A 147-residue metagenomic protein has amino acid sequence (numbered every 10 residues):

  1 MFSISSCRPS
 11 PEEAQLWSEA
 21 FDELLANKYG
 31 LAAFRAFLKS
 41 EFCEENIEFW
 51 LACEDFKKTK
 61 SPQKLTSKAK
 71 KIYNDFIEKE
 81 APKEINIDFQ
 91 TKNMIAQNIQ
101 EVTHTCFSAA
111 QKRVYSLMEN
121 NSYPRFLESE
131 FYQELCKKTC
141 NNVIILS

Functional and structural regions predicted by a protein language model:
M1-S147: Long, compositionally biased intrinsically disordered regulatory segments in eukaryotic proteins
